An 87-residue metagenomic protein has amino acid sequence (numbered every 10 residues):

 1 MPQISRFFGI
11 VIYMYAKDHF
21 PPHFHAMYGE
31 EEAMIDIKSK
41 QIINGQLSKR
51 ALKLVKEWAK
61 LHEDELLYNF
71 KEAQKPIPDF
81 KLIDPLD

Functional and structural regions predicted by a protein language model:
M1, I37, Q41-K49, K75-D87: N-terminus-biased detector of the onset of the functional/mature region
M1-P22: Short, charged/polar N-terminal "headpieces" of proteins
P2-G9, E30-E32, E57, L61 (+1 more regions): Multi-pass alpha-helical transmembrane bundles in non-GPCR membrane proteins that perform intramembrane catalysis
V11-Y13, M34, L82: Generic structural signal for residues positioned in beta-strands
Y15-K49: A short, structured beta-strand/loop element
I37-K38, I42, L52-K53, D64-N69: Short alpha-helical interface patches
L47-R50, L54, A59: Short interaction-prone segments
K56-D87: C-terminal structural segments of small proteins and small subunits
